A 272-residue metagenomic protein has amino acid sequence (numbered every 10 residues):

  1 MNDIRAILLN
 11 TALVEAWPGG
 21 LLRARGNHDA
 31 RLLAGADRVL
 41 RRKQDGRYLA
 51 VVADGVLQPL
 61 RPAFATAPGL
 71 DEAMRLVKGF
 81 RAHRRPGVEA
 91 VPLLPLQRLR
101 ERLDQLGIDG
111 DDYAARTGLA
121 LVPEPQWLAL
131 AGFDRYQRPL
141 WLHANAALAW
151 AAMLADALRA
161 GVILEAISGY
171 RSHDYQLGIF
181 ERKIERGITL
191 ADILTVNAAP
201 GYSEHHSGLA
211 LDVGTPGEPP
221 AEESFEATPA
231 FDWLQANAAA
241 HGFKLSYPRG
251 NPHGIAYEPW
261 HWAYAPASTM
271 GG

Functional and structural regions predicted by a protein language model:
M1-I167, R182-G272: Extracytoplasmic cell-surface/polysaccharide-interacting catalytic and binding patches
R171-L177: Short, well-ordered surface patches within globular domains
